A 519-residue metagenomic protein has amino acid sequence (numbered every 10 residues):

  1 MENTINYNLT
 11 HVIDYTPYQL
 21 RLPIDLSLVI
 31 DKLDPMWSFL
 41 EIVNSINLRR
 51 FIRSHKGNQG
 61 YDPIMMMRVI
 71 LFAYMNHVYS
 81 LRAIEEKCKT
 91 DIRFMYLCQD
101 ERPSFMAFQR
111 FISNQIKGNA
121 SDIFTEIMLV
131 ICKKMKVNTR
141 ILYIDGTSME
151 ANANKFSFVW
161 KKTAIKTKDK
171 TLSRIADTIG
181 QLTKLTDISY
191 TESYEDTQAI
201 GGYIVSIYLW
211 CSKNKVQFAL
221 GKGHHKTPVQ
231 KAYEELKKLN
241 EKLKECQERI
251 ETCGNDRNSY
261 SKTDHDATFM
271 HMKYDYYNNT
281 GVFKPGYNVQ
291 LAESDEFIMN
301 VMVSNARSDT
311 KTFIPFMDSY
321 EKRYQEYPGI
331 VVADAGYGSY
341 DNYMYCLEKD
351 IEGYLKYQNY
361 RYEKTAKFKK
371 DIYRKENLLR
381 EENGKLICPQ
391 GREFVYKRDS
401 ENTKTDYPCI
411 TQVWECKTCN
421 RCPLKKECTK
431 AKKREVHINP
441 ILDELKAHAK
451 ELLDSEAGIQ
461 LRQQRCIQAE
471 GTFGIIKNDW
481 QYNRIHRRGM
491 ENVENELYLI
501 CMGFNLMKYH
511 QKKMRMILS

Functional and structural regions predicted by a protein language model:
M1-M36: Hydrophobic alpha-helical membrane-insertion signals
N3, I70, H77-T90, E101-R102 (+1 more regions): Anion-binding and metal-coordination hotspots
N8, R53-G57, A457-Q460: A ubiquitous short alpha-helical element
D25, V29, S38, V43-N47 (+4 more regions): Short, solvent-exposed coil/turn linker segments
V29-L71: Basic, short loop/linker segments at the boundary and entry of helix-turn-helix/winged-helix-like folds
D31, G57-M65, N76, S80 (+2 more regions): Generic, well-ordered alpha-helical segments
F94-Q99: Secretory-pathway/luminal and periplasmic proteins that interact with or process carbohydrate-rich
